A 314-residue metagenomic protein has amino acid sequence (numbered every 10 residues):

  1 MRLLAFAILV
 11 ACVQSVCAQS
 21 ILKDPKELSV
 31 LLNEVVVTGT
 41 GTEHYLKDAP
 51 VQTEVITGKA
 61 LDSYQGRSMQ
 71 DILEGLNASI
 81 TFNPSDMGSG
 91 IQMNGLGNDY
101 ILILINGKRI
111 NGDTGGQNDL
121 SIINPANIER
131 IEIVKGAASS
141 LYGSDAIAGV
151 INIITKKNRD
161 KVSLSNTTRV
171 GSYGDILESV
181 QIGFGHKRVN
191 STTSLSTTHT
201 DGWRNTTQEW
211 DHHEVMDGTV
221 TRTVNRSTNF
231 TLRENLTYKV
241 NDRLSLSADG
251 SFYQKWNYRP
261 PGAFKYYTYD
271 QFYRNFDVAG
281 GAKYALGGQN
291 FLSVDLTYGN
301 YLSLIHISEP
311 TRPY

Functional and structural regions predicted by a protein language model:
L31-A60, G90: N-terminal periplasmic "start-of-domain" segments of outer-membrane beta-barrel proteins
N33, S89, G149, V162-L164 (+4 more regions): Hydrophobic, lipid-facing positions within transmembrane beta-strands of outer-membrane proteins
Y45, Q70-K108, E129: Extracytoplasmic beta-strand/coil segments of soluble accessory domains associated with Gram-negative outer-membrane
V51-S68, Q92-L96, V170: Short, polar/charged loop or turn motifs at beta-strand boundaries
L61, L73, I131-I133, I151-I153: Non-catalytic regulatory/gating segments with a bias toward low-complexity or hydrophobic composition
K108-K135: Short acidic/polar hinge/loop motifs at secondary-structure boundaries that mediate gating or recognition
D160, R169, F184-D270: Periplasmic-side early beta-strands and strand-to-turn transitions of outer-membrane beta-barrels
I305-Y314: Single conserved hydrophobic/aromatic residue that forms the stacking wall/gate of nucleotide- or nucleobase-binding
